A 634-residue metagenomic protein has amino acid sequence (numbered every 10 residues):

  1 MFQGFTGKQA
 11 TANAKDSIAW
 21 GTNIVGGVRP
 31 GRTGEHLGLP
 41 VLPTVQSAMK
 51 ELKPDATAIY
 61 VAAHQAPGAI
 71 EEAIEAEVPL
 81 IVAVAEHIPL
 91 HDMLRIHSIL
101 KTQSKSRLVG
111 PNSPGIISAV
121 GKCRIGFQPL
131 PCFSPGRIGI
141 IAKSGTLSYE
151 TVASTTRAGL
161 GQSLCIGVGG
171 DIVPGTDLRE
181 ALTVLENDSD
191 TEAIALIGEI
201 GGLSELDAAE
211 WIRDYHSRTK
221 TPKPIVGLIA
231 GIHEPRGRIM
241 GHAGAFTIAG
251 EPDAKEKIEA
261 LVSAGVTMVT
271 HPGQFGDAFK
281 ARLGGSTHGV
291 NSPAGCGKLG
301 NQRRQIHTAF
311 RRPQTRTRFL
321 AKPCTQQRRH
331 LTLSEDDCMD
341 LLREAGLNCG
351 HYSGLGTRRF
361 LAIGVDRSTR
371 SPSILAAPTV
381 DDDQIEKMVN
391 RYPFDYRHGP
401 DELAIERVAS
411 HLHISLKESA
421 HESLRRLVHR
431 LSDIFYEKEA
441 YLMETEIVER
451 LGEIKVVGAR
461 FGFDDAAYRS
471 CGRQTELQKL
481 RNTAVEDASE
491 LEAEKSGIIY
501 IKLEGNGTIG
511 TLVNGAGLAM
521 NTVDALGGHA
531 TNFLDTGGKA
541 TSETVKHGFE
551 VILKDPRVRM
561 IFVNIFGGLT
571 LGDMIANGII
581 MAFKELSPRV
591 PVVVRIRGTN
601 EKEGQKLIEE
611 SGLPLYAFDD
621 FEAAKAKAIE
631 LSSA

Functional and structural regions predicted by a protein language model:
M1-A634: Catalytic-core regions of core metabolic enzymes, especially those transforming organic acids/acyl-group intermediates
